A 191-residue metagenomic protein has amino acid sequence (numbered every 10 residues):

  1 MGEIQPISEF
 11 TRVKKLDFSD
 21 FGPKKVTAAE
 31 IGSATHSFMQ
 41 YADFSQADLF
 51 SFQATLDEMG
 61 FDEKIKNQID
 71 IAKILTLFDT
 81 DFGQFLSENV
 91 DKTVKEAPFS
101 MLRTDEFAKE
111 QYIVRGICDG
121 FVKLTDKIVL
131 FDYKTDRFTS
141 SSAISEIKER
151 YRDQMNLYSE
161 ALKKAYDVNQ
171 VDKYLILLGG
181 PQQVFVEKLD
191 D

Functional and structural regions predicted by a protein language model:
M1-D191: Structural signature of nuclease core domains in nucleic-acid processing machines
